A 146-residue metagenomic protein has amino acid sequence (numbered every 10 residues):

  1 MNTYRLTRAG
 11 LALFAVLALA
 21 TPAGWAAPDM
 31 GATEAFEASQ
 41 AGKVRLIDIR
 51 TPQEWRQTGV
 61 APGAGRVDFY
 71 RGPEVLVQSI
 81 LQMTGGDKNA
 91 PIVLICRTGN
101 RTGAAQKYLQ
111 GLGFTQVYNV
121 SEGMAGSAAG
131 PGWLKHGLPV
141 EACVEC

Functional and structural regions predicted by a protein language model:
N2-R5, G24-A41, Q53-P91, T102-C146: Rhodanese-like catalytic fold shared by cysteine-dependent sulfurtransferases and DSP/PTP-type phosphatases
G10-P22: Bacterial N-terminal signal peptides
L46-D48: Structural scaffold elements adjacent to functional motifs in cytosolic proteins
I95: Short, surface-exposed ligand- or partner-binding patches at beta-edge/loop junctions that are enriched in aromatics
